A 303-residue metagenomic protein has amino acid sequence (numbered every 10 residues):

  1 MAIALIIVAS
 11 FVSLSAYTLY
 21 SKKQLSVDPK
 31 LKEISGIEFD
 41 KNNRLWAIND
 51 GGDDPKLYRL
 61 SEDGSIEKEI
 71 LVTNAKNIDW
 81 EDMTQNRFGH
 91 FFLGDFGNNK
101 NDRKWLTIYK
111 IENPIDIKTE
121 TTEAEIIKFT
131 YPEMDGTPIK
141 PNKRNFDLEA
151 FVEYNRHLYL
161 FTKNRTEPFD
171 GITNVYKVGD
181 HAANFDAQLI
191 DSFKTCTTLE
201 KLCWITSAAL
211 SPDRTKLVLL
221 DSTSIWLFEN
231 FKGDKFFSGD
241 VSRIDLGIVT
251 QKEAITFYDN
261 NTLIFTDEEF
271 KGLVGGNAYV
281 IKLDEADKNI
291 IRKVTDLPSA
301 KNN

Functional and structural regions predicted by a protein language model:
A2-S10: Bacterial N-terminal signal peptides
A16-N303: Sequence/structural signature of beta-propeller domains
